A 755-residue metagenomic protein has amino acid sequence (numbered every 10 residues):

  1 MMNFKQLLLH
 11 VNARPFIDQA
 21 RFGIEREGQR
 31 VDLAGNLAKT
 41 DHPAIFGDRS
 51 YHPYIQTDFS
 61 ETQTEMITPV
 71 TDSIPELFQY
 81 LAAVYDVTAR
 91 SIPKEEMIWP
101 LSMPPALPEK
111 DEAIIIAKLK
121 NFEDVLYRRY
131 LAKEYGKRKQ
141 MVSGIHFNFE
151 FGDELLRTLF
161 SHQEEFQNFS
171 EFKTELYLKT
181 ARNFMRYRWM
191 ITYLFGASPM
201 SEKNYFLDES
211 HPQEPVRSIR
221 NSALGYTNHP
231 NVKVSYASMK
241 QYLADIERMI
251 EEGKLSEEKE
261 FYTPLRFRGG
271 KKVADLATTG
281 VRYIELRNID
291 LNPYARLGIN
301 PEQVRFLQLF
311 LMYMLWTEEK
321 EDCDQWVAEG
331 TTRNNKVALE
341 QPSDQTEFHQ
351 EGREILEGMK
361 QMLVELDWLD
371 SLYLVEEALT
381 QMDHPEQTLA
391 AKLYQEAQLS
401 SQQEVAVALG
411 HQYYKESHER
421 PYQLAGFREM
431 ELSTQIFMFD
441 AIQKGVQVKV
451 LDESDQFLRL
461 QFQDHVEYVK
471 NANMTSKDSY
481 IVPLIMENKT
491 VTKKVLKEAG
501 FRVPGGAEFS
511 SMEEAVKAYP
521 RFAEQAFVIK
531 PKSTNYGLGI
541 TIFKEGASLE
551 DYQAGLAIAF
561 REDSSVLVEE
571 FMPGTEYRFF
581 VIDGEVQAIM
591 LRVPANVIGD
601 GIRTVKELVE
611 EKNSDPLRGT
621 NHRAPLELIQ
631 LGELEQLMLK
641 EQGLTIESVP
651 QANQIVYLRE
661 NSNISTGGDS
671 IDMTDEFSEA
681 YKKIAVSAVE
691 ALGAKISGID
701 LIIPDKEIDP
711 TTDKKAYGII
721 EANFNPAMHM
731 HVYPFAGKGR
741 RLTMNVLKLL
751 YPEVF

Functional and structural regions predicted by a protein language model:
M1-A132, K139-S143: Terminal catalytic/cofactor-binding subdomain
M1-I55, N334-Q443, A472: Sequence termini and other peripheral, non-core segments
L9-V11, A117-K137, M141, E150-V281 (+3 more regions): Loop-rich catalytic cores of soluble enzymes, especially ATP-dependent carboxylate-amine ligases and other
I98-M103, W326-V327, V566-E570, A694-I708: A short glycine-rich, hydrophobically flanked beta-strand micro-motif that places a catalytic Asp/Glu for divalent metal
E251-T263, F310, M314, E562 (+1 more regions): A long amphipathic alpha-helix within ATP-dependent nucleotide-binding catalytic cores
P421-E487, V491-K494, E513: ATP-binding N-terminal substructure of ATP-dependent carboxylate-amine bond-forming enzymes
Y468-Q630, E679-K682: Active-site nucleotide/adenylate-binding loops and adjacent lid/helix of ATP-dependent enzymes
L639, N663-E676, E690-A694, I703-F755: C-terminal active-site "lid" helix and adjoining low-complexity regulatory extension at the edge of ATP-using catalytic
